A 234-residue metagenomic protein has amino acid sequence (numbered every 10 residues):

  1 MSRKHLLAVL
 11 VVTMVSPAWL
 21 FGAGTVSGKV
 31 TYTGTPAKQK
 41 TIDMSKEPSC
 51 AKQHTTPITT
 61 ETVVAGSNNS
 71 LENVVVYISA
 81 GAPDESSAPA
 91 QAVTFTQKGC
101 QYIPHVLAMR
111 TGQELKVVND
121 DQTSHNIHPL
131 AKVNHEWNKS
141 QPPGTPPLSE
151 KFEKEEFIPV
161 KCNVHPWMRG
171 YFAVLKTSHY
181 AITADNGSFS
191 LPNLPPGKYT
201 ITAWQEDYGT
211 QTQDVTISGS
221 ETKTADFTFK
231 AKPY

Functional and structural regions predicted by a protein language model:
M1-V9: Bacterial N-terminal signal peptides that target proteins for export
A8-A18: Bacterial N-terminal signal peptides
F21-Y234: Extracytoplasmic copper-binding redox domains, predominantly the cupredoxin/blue-copper superfamily
